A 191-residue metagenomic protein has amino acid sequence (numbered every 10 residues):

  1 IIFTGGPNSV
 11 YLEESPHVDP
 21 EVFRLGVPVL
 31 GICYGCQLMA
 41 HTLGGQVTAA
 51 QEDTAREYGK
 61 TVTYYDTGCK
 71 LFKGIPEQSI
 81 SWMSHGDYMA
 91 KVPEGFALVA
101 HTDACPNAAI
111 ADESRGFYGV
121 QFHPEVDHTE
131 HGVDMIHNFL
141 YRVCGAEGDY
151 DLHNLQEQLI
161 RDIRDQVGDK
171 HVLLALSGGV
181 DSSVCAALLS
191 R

Functional and structural regions predicted by a protein language model:
F3, P7-V10, H17-P28, Q37 (+1 more regions): RNA-binding accessory domains that recognize and position tRNA/RNA substrates
